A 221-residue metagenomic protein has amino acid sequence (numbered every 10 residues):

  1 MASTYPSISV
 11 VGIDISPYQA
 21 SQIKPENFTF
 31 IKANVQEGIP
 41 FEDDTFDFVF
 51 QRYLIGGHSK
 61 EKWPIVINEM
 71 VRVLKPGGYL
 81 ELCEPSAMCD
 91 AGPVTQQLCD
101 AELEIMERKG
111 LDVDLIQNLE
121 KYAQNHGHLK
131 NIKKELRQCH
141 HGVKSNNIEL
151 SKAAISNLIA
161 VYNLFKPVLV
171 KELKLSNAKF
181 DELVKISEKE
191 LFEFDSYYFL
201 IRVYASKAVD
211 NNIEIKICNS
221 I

Functional and structural regions predicted by a protein language model:
M1-I39, F48, I65: Class I SAM-dependent methyltransferase SAM/SAH-binding core
V11-G12, T29-I31, P40, F50 (+3 more regions): Beta-strand cores of modular interaction/reader domains in eukaryotic scaffold and signaling proteins, especially PDZ
S21-Q22, E37-D43, H58-S59, R72: Short conserved loop adjoining the S-adenosyl-L-methionine
D47, Q51-G56, C83: Residues lining the SAM
W63-Y79: A short glycine-rich, Lys/Arg-flanked "PGG" loop and its adjoining helix->strand segment in the class I
K75, Y79-A160, V170: Conserved catalytic/acceptor-binding region of the Class I
H126-I221: C-terminal lobe and adjacent flexible extensions of AdoMet/dcAdoMet transferase-like proteins
